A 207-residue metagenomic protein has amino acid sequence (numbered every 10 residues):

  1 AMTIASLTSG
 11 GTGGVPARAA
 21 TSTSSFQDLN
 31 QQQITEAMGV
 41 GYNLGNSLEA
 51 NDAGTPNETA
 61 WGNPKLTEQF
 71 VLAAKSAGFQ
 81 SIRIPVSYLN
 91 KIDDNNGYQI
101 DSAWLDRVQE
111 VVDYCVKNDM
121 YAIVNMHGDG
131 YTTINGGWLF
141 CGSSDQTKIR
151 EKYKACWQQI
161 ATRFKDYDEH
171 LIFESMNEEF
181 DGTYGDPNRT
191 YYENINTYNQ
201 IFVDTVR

Functional and structural regions predicted by a protein language model:
I4-V15: C-terminal segment of classical bacterial N-terminal signal peptides
G14-S81: N-terminal carbohydrate-binding accessory modules
E36-V40, G78-Q80, V116-A122, D166-L171: Short, well-ordered coil/turn segments that N-cap beta-strands
Y42-S47, P85-Y88, N125-D129, E174-E179: Active-site-proximal beta-strand/loop segments in catalytic clefts of secreted hydrolases
A50-T59, Y88-D106, G130-I149, D181-N188: Surface-exposed, active-site-proximal loop segments in enzymatic domains
L66-T133, K152, I195-R207: Aromatic-lined substrate-binding rim segments of carbohydrate-active enzymes
T147, E151-R207: Active-site region of glycoside hydrolase catalytic domains
